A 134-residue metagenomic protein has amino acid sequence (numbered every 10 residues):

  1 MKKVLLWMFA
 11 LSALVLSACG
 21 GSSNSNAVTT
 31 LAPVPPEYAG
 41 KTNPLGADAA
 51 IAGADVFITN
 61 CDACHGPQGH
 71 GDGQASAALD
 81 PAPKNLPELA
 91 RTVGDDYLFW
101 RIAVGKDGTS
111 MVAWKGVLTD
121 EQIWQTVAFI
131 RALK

Functional and structural regions predicted by a protein language model:
M1-M8: Bacterial N-terminal signal peptides that target proteins for export
V15-A18: C-terminal motif of bacterial Sec signal peptides marking the signal peptidase cleavage site
G20-S23: Bacterial signal peptide processing site
S25-V56: Electrostatic cytochrome c docking/interface patches
G46-H70, L98-A103: Sequence/structural segment immediately N-terminal to covalent heme-attachment motifs in c-type and related
H70-G71, A132-K134: Inter-heme linker and motif-flanking segments adjacent to c-type heme-binding CXXCH motifs in c-type cytochromes
Q74-A78: Short cysteine/histidine-rich zinc-coordinating motifs and their immediately flanking basic loops
D80-L133: Extracytoplasmic electron-transfer domains, predominantly the class I c-type cytochrome c fold
